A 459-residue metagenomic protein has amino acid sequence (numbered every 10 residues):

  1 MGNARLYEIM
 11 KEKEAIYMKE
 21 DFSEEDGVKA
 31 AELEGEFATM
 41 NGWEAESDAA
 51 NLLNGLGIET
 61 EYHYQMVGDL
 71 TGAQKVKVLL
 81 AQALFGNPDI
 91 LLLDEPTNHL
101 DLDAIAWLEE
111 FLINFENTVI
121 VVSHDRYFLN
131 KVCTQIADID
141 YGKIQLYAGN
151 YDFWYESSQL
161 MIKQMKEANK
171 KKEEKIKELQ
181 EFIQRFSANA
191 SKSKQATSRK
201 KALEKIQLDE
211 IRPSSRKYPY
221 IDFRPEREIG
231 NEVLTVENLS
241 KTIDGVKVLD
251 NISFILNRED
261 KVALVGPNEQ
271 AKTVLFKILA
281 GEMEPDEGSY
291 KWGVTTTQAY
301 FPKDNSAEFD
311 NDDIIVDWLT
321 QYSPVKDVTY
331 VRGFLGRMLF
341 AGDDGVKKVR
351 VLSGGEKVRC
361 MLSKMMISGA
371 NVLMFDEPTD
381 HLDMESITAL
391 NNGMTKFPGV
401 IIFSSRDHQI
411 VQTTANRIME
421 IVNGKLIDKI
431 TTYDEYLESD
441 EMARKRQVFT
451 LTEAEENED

Functional and structural regions predicted by a protein language model:
M1-N169, F223-D459: ABC ATP-binding cassette signature C-motif
Y17, Y155, Q184-S187, S191 (+1 more regions): A structural signal for long alpha-helical coiled-coils and helix-turn connectors that form the cytosolic signaling
A50-L56, E181-R185, K201-I206: Short amphipathic coiled-coil heptad-repeat segments
E61, E174, R212-S214: Short, flexible active-site-proximal loops enriched in glycine and acidic residues
M165-L179, R185, K192-K201, K217 (+1 more regions): ABC ATPase nucleotide-binding domains
S191-Q195, K205-S215, K291: Proline-centered turn/helix-capping motifs that create local helix->coil transitions or kinks
R212-E228: Short, flexible cytosolic linker that couples an ABC transmembrane/permease module to its adjacent nucleotide-binding
